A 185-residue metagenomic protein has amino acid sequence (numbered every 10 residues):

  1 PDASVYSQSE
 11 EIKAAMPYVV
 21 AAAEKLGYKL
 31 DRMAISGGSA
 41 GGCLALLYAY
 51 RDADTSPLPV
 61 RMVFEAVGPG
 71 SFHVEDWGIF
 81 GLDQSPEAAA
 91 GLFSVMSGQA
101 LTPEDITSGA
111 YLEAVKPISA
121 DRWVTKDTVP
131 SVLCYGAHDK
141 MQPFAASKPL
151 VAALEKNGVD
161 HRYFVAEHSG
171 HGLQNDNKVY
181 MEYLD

Functional and structural regions predicted by a protein language model:
P1-D185: Alpha/beta-hydrolase superfamily serine-hydrolase fold, recognizing
